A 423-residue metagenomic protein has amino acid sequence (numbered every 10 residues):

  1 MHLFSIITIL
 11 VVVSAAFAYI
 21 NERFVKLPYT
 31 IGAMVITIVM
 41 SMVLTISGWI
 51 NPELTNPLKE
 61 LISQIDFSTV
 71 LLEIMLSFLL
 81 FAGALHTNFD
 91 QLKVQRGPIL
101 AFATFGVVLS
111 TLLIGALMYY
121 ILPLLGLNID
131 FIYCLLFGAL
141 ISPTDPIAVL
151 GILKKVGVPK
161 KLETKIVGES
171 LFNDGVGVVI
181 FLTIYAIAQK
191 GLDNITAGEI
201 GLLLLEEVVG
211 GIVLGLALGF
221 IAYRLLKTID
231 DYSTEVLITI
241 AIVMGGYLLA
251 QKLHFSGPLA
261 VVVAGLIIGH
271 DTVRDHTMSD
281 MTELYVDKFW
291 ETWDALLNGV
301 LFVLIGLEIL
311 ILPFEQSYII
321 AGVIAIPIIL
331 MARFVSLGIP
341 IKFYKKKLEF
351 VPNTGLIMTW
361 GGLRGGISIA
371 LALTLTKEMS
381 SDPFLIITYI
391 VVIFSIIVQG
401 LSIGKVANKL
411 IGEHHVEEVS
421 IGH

Functional and structural regions predicted by a protein language model:
M1-H423: Transmembrane helical cores of multi-pass secondary ion antiporters/exchangers
